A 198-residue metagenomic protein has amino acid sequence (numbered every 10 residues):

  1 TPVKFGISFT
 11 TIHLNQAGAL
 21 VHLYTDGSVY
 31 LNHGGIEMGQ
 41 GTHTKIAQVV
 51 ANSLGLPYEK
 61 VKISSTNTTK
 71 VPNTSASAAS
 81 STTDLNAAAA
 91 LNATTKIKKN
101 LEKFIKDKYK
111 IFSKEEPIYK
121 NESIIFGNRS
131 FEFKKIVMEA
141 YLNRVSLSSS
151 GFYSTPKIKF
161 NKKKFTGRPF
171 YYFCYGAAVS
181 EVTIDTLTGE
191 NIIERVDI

Functional and structural regions predicted by a protein language model:
T1-I198: Cofactor-binding beta-sheet edge motifs in enzyme active sites
